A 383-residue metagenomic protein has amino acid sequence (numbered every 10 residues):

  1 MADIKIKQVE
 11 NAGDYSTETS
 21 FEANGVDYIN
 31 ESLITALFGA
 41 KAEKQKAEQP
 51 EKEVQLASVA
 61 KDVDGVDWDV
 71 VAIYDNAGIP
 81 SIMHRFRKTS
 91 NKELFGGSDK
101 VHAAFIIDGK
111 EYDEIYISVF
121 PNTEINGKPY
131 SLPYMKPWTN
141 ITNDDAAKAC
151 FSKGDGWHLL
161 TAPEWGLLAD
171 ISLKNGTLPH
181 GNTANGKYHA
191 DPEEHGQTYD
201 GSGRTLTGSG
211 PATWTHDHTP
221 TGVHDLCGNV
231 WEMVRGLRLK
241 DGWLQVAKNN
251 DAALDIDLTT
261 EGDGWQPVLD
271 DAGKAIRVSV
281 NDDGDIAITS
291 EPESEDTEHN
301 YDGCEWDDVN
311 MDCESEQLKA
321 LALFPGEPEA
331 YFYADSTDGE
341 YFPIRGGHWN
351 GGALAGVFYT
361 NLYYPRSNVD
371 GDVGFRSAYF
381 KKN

Functional and structural regions predicted by a protein language model:
M1-K46: Short, low-complexity N-terminal tether/leader segments at secretion or assembly junctions of large, surface-exposed
N11-G13, V71-D75, A104-G109, A149 (+4 more regions): A general structural signal for short secondary-structure junctions and capping/turn motifs
E18-A23, N126-N140, G356-L362: Short, polar loop/linker segments at the starts of domains and inter-domain junctions
S20, D27-Y28, P80-I82, E114-Y116 (+2 more regions): Ordered hydrophobic segments in well-structured contexts
E48-V54: Intrinsically disordered, low-complexity terminal/linker regions enriched in Pro/Ser/Gly and acidic residues
Q49, G166, D191-R204, S209 (+3 more regions): C-terminal, surface-exposed recognition/capping segments
L56, D62-G156, D241-I288, G374: Extracellular adhesion/carbohydrate-recognition regions
K100-D225, V230, D255-I256: Short aromatic-cysteine micro-motif
